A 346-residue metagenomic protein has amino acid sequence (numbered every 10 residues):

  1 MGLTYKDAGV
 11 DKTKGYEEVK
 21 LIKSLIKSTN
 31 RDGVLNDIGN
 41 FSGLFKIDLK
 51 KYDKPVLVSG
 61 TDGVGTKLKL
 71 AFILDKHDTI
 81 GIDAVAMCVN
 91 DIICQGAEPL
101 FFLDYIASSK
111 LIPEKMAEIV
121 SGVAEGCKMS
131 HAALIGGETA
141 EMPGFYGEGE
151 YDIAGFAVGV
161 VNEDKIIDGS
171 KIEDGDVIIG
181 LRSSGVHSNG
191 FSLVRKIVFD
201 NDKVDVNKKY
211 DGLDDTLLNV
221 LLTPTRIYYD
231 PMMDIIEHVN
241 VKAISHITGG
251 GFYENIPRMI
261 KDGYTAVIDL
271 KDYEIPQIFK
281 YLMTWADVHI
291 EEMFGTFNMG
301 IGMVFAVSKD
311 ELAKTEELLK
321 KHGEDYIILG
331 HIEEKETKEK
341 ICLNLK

Functional and structural regions predicted by a protein language model:
M1-D32: N-terminal amphipathic/basic leader segments beginning at the initiator methionine
G2-D7, S24, K115-S130, Y146-Y151 (+3 more regions): Glycine-/charge-enriched secondary-structure boundary and capping motifs
V10, K14, I80, N189 (+2 more regions): A generic structural signal for residues located within well-ordered alpha-helices of large catalytic or ligand-binding
T13, T61-V64, I106, E138 (+3 more regions): Anionic group-transfer/hydrolysis microenvironments
K27-S184: Glycine-rich phosphate/pyrophosphate-binding loop regions near the starts of catalytic domains
L49, I106-A107, G185, G251 (+2 more regions): Short, glycine/serine-rich, charged loops/turns that create anion-binding and catalytic segments at active sites
D152, K165-L217: Short, acidic (Asp/Glu-rich) active-site segment that either coordinates a divalent metal cofactor
